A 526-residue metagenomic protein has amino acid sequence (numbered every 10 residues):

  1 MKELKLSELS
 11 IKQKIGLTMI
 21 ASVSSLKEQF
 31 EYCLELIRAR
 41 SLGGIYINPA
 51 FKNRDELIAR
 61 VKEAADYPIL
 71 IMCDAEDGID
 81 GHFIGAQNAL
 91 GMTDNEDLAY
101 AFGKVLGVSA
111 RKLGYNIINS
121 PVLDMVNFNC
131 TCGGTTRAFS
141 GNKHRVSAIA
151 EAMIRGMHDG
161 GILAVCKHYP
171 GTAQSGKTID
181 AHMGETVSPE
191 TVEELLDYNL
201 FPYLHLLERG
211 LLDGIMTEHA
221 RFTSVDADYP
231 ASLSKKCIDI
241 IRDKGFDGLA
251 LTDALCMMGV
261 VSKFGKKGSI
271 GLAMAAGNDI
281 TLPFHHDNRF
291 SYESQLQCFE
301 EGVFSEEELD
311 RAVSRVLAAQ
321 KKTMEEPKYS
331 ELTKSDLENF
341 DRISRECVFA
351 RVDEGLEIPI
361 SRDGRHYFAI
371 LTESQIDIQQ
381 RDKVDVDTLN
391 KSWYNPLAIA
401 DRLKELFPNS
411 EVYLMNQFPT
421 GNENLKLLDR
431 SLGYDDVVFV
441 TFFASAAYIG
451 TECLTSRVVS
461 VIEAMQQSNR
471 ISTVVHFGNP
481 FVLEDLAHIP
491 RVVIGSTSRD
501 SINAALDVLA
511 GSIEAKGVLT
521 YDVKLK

Functional and structural regions predicted by a protein language model:
M1-S41, F264-K526: Preference for extracellular/luminal or secreted protein segments
T18-I20, L34-K52, N129, H205-A227 (+1 more regions): Short acidic, glycine-rich surface-loop motifs adjacent to enzyme active sites
V23-K27, I71-I79, N116-V126, C166-A173 (+2 more regions): Short glycine-enriched loops at secondary-structure junctions
C33-N48, A101-I118: Catalytic domains of carbohydrate-active enzymes, especially glycoside hydrolases
E35, I45, R54-I69, G78-G81 (+3 more regions): Second-shell residues forming the walls of enzyme active-site clefts
G85-N95, A138-S140: A charged helix-plus-loop insertion that forms the helical arch/lid used to bind and gate nucleic-acid substrates
A86, L123-G133: Short, conserved phosphate-binding/catalytic loop or strand-edge motifs used in phosphoryl-/nucleotidyl-transfer
